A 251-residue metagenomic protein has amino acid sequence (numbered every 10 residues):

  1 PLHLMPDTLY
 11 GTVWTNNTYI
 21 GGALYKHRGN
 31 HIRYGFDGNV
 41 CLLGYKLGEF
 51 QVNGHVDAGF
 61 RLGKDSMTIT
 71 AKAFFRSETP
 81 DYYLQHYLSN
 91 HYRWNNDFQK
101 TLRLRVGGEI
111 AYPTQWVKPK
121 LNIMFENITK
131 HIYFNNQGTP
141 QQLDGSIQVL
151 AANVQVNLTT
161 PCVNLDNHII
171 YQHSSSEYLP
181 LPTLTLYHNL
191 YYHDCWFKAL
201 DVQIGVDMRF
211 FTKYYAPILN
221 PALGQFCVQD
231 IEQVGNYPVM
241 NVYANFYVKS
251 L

Functional and structural regions predicted by a protein language model:
P1-L251: Exposed, low-structure sequence patches enriched in small/polar residues
